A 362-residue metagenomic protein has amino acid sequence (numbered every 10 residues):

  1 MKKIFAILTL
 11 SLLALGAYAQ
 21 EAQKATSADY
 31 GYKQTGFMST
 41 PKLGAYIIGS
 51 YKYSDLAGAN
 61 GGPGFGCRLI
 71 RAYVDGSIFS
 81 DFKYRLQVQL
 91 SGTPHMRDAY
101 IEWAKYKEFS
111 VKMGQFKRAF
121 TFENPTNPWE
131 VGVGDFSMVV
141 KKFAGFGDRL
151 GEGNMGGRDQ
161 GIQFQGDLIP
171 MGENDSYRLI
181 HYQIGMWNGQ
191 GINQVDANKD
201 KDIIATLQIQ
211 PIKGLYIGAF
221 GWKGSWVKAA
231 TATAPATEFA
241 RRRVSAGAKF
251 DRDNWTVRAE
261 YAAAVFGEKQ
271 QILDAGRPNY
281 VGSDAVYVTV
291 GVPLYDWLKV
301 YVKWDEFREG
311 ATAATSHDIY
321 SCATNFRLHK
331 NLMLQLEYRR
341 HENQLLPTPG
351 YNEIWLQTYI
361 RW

Functional and structural regions predicted by a protein language model:
I4-I48: N-terminal periplasmic/intermembrane-space "pro-region" immediately following the signal or transit peptide
Y30-I192, A197-I204, Q208-I217, T289-L294 (+2 more regions): Outer membrane beta-barrel
S54-L56, F122-P125, F136, N193-V195 (+4 more regions): Outer-membrane beta-barrel proteins
A59-G66, L90-S91, E152-G156, V195-D200 (+4 more regions): Replace "Gram-negative outer membrane beta-barrel proteins" with "bacterial and organellar outer membrane beta-barrel
G92, F250-N254, W362: A generic beta-sheet turn/junction motif
Q208-G310: Detector for outer-membrane/organellar transmembrane beta-barrel domains, recognizing the amphipathic beta-strand
G291-Q335, R339-E342: C-terminal hydrophobic structural anchor segments that stabilize assembly/packing rather than catalytic chemistry
F326, L332-M333, G350-W362: Outer-membrane beta-barrel "beta-signal"
